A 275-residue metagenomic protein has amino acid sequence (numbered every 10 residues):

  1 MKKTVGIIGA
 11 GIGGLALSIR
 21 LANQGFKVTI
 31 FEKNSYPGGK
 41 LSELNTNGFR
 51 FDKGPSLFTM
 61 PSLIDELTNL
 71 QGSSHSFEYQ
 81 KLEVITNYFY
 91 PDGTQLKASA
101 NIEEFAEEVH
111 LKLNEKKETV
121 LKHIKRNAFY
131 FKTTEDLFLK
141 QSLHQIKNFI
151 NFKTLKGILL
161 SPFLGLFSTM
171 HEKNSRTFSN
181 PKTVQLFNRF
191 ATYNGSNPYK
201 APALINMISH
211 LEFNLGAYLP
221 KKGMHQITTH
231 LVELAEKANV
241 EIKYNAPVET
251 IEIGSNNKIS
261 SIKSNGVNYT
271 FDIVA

Functional and structural regions predicted by a protein language model:
K3, I259, F271-D272: Local beta-strand N-terminus motif with an aromatic residue
K3-T133: N-terminal glycine-rich phosphate/pyrophosphate-binding loop and immediately adjacent elements
I8, F31, V248, Y269-A275: Short hydrophobic core segments
G14, R20, Q24, K173-T177 (+5 more regions): Generic, well-ordered alpha-helical scaffold segments in large soluble proteins
D92-A201: Rossmann-like flavin
M207-I259: Helical element adjacent to the flavin cofactor pocket in flavoenzyme catalytic cores
E252-I253, K263-S264, F271: Membrane-embedded transmembrane-helix bundle of lipid-linked glycan/lipid transferases
